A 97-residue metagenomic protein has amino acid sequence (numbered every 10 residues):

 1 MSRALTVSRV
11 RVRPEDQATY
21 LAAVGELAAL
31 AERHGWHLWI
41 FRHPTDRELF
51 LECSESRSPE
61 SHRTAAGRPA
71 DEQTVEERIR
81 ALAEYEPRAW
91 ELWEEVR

Functional and structural regions predicted by a protein language model:
A4-R11, W39-G67: Short, well-ordered beta-strand segments in beta-rich or mixed alpha/beta enzyme and ligand-binding folds
R11-A22: Short, surface-exposed ligand-recognition loops at beta-strand->loop->(often short) alpha-helix junctions that present
R13-E15, P59, E95: Generic structural motif
E26-W39, E55-W90: An amphipathic, aromatic/His-enriched active-site/gating alpha helix that lines ligand/cofactor pockets
E91-R97: Short, low-order "capping/linker" segments at domain edges
